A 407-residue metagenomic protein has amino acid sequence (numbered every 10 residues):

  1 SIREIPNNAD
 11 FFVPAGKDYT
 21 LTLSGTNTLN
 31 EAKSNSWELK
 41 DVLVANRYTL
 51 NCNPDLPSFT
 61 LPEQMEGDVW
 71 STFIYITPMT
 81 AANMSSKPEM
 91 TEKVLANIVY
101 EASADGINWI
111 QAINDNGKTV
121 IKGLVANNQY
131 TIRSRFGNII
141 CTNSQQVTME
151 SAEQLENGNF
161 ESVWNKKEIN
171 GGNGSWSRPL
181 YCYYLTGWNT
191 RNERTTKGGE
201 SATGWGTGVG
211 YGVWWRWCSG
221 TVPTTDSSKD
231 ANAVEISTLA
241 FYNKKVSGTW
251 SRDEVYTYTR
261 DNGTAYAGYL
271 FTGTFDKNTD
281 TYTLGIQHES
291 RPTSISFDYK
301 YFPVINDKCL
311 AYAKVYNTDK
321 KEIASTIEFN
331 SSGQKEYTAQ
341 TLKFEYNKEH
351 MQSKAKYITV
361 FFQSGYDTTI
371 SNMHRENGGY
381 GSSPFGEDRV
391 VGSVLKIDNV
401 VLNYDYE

Functional and structural regions predicted by a protein language model:
S1-L39, Q340-Y346: Tryptophan-paired
I2-E4, W109-N116: Short beta-strand segments within Ig-like beta-sandwich modules, predominantly Fibronectin type-III
T22-S24, T131-R135, T359-F361: Extracellular recognition modules
S36-P57: Extracellular beta-sheet/turn segments enriched in Thr/Pro/Gly and aliphatic residues
N53-E92, A126, C141-E153: Pro/Thr/Ser/Gly-rich low-complexity, intrinsically disordered linker/stalk tracts
I121-I140: Beta-strand-rich modules
S144-P292, L310-A311, N317, E322-T341 (+1 more regions): Aromatic (Trp/Tyr/Phe) and Gly/Pro-enriched flexible surface segments
Y301-K308, G333: Extended, low-complexity, turn-rich repeat/linker tracts enriched in Gly/Pro/Ser/Thr and Asp/Glu that occur
